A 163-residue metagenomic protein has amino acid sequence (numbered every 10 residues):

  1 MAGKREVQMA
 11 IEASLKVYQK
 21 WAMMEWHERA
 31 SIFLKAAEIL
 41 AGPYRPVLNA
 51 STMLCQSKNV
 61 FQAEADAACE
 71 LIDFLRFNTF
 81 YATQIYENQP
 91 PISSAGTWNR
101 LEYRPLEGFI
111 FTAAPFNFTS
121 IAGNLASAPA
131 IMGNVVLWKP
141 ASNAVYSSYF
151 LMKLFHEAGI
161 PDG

Functional and structural regions predicted by a protein language model:
M1, W26, E38, F61-A65 (+2 more regions): Hydrophobic alpha-helical scaffolding
M1-L54: Short, structured beta/alpha segment
E6-V7, L40, V47, N59-V60 (+5 more regions): Flexible loop/turn segments at secondary-structure boundaries
M9, E28-K35, P43, V47 (+6 more regions): Generic recognition of stable, solvent-exposed alpha-helical segments in well-folded globular domains
N49-A67: Flexible, acidic loop-helix segments that line cofactor/substrate-binding pockets
M53, A82-G163: Rossmann-like NAD(P) dinucleotide-binding subdomain of oxidoreductase/dehydrogenase enzymes
Q62-A82: Amphipathic alpha-helical
